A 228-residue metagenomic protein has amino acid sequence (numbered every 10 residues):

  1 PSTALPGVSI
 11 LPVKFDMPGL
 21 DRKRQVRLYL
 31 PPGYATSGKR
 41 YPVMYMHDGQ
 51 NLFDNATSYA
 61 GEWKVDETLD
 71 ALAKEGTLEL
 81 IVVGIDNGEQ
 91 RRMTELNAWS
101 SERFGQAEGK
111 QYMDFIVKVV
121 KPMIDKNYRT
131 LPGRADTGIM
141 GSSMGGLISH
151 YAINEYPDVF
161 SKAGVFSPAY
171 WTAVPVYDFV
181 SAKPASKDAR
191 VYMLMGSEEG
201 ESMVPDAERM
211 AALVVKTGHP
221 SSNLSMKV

Functional and structural regions predicted by a protein language model:
P1-V228: Non-catalytic cap/lid and distal C-terminal segments of serine-dependent acyl enzymes
